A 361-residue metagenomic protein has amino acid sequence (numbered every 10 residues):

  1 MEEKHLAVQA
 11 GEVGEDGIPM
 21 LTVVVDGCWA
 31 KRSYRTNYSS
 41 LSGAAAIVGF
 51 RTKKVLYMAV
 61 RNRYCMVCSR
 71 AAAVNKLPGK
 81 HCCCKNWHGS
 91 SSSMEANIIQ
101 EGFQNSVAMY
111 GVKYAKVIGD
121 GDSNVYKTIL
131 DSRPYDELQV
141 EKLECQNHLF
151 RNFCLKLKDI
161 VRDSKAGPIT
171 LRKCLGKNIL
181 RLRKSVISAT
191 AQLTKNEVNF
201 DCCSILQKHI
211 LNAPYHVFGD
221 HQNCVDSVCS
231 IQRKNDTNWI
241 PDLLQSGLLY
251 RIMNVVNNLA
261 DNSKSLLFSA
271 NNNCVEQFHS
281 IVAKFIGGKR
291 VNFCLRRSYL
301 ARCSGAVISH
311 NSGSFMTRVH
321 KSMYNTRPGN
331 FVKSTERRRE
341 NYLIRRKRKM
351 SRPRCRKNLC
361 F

Functional and structural regions predicted by a protein language model:
M1-A72: Structured nucleic-acid-interacting core domains from mobile-element enzymes and related host factors, especially RNase
E15, P19, G89-S93, N97 (+1 more regions): Intrinsic disorder
T22, A71-G79, R251-V255: Active-site-adjacent bridging/hinge elements
R32-Y34, L56-Y57, Y126-T128, C154-L155 (+1 more regions): Short helix/loop capping segments that flank catalytic or ligand/cofactor-binding pockets
S39-S40, C154-A166: Short, surface-exposed amphipathic charged segments that create phosphate/polyanion-binding patches used for binding
V55-N62, V67-S69, L138-C154: Glycine-rich phosphate-binding loop of actin/hexokinase-like ATP-binding domains
V60-Q104: Active-site beta-loop-alpha junctions of metal-dependent nucleic acid enzymes, especially the RNase H-like/DDE
A96-L143, N147-F150, S164-F361: Acidic/histidine-rich catalytic cores and adjacent linkers of DNA breakage/strand-transfer/modification proteins
